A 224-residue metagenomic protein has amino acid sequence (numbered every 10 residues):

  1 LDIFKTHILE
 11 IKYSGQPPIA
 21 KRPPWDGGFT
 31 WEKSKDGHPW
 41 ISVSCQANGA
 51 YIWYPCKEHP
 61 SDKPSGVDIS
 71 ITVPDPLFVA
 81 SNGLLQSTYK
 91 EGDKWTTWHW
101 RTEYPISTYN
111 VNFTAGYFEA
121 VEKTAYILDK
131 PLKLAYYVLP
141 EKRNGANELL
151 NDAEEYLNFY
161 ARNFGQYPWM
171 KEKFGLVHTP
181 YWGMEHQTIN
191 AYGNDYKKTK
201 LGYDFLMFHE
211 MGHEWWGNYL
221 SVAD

Functional and structural regions predicted by a protein language model:
F4-T6: Extracellular Ig-like/FN3 beta-sandwich strand-entry sites
L9-F118: Extended, low-hydrophobicity, Ser/Thr/Pro/Gly-biased non-transmembrane segments
V43, I69, T96-H99, E119-D224: Juxtacatalytic substrate-recognition/specificity segment
